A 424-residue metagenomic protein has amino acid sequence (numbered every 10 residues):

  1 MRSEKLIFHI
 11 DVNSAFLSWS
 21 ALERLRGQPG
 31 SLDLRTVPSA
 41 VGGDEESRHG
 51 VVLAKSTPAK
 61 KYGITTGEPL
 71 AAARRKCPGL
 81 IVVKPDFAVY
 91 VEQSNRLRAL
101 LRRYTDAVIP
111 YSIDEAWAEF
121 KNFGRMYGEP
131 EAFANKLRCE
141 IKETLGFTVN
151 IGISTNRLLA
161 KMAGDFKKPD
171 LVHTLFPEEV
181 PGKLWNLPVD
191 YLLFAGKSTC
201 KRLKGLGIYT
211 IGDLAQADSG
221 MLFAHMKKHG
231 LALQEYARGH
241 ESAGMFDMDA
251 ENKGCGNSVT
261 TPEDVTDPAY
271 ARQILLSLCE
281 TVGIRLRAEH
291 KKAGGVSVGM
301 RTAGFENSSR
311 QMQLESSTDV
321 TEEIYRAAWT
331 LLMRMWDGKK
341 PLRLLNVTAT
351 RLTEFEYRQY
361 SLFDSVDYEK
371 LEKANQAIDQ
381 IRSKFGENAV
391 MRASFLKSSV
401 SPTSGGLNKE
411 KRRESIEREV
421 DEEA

Functional and structural regions predicted by a protein language model:
M1-E235, M245, I284, Y368-A424: Gly/Gly-Pro- and Ser/Thr-rich, intrinsically disordered tail segments characteristic of DNA damage-repair and tolerance
N13-A15, E45-R48, A303-E306, L352-F355: Short, charged/polar surface micro-motifs in flexible loops or helix N-caps
R35-V37, F147, K292-G294, S308-R310 (+2 more regions): A generic structural signal for short beta-strands and their flanking turns/coil linkers
Y111-E115, S154-R157, K291-G295, K340-L344: Short Gly/Ser/Thr- and Asp/Glu-enriched loop/turn motifs at secondary-structure junctions
W117-N122, S309-M312, R358-D364: Short, hydrophobic beta-strand segments
L159, E306-N307, E354-E356, S398-V400: Flexible loop/turn segments at secondary-structure boundaries
Y191, T199-L342, E423-A424: DNA-contacting surface of Y-family translesion DNA polymerases
E323, W329-K384: C-terminal hydrophobic structural anchor segments that stabilize assembly/packing rather than catalytic chemistry
